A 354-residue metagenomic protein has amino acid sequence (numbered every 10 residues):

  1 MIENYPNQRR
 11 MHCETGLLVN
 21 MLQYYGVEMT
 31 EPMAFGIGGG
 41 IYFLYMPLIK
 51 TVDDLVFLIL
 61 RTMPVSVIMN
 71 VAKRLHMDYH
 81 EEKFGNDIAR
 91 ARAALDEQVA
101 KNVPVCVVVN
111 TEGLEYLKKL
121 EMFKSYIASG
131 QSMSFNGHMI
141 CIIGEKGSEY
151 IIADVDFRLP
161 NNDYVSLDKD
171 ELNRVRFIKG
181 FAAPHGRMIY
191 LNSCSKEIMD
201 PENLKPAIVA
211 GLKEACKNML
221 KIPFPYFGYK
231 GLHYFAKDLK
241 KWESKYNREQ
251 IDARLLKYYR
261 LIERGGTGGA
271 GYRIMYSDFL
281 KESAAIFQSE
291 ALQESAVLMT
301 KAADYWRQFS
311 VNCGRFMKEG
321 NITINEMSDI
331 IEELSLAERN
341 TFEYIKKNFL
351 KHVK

Functional and structural regions predicted by a protein language model:
M1-N4, H352-K354: Short, Lys/Arg-enriched, disordered terminal segments
I2-V27, G39-M199: Conserved active-site-adjacent core of cysteine acyl-enzyme catalytic domains
Q23-E31, L280-F287: Short helix-capping/linker segments at secondary-structure and domain boundaries
E28, N102-C106, K179, A215-Y226 (+11 more regions): Short secondary-structure junctions and interdomain/linker hinges
P32-G36: Cytosol-facing boundaries of transmembrane alpha helices in integral membrane proteins
M133, E145-T267, E282: Noncatalytic regulatory segments and standalone regulatory/sensor domains
L255-K354: Charged, long alpha-helical assembly modules
